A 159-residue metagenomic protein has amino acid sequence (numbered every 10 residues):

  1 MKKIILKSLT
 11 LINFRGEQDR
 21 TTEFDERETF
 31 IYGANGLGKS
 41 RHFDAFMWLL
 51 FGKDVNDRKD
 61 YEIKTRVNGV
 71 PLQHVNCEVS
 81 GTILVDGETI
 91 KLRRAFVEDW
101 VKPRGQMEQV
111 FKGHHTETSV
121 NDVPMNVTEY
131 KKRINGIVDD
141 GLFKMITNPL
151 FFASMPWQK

Functional and structural regions predicted by a protein language model:
M1-L49: Pre-Walker A-like glycine/lysine-rich segment at the N-terminus of P-loop NTPase domains
F24, K39, L72-H74, V127 (+1 more regions): Generic structural signal for well-ordered secondary structure
F30, W100, F152-M155: A short acidic, often aromatic-flanked loop/helix-cap motif at beta-alpha or helix-coil junctions that lines enzyme
G33-G36, S119-T128, S154-W157: Ordered, soluble secondary-structure elements with a strong preference for glycine-centered loop motifs and nearby
H42-A45, R93, R133, K159: Alpha-helical scaffold elements adjacent to nucleotide-binding pockets in ATP/GTP-utilizing enzyme cores
L49-K59: Post-Walker A helix-loop "phosphate-sensing" segment adjacent to the P-loop in P-loop NTPases
D57-M145: Nucleotide-state sensing region of NTPase/ATPase domains
F143-K159: Extended, Lys/Glu-rich alpha-helical coiled-coil stalks
